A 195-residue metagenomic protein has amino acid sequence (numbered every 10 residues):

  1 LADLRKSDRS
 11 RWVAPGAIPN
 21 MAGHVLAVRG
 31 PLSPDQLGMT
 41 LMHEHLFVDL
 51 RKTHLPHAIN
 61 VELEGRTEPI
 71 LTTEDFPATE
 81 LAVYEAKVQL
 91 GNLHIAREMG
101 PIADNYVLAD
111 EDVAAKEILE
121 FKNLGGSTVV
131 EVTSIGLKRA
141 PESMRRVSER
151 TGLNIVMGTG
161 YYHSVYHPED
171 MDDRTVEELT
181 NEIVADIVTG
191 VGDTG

Functional and structural regions predicted by a protein language model:
R5, R9-R29: Short, Gly/Pro- and small/polar-rich lid/capping loops
V25-T40, E64, E68-I70, P141-E149 (+1 more regions): Short amphipathic alpha-helices and their capping/turn segments at secondary-structure boundaries
H43, V129: Conserved, mostly hydrophobic/aromatic
E44-L46, S134: Active-site metal-binding loops of divalent metal-dependent hydrolases
V48-L108, S164-D172, V176: Active-site gating loops and adjacent loop-to-helix segments of metal-dependent hydrolytic enzymes
P101-F121: Alpha-helix-centered segments that form part of catalytic cores
N123, T128, R146-R150, N154-G195: Active-site gating/metal-coordination segments in enzymes
S134-A140: Acidic-and-aromatic substrate-binding clefts and catalytic sites of carbohydrate-active enzymes
